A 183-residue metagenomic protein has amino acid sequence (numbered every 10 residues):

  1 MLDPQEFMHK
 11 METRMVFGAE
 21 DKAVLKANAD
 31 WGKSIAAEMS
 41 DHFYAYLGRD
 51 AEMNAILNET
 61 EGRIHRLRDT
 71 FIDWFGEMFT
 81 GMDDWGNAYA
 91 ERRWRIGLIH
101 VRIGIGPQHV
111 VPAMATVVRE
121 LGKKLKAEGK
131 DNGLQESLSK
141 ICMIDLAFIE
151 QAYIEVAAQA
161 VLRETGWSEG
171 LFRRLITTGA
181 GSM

Functional and structural regions predicted by a protein language model:
M1-N54: Basic/polar, acidic-poor N-terminal "presequence/leader" segments that form or can form short amphipathic helices
M1-P4, H9, R14-A19, G76-M183: Long, amphipathic alpha-helical coupling/dimerization segments that relay conformational signals between
M15-A19, D41, N54-I64, D83-A88: Short N-terminal helix-initiation segments at or just after the protein's N-terminus
K26, D30, S34, G62-H65 (+2 more regions): Charge-dense, low-complexity intrinsically disordered segments
I35, M39-F43, L67-F71, H109 (+2 more regions): Residue-level detector of well-ordered alpha-helical segments, enriched for hydrophobic/aromatic packing positions
F43, G48-F79: Structured interaction and signal-relay segments at domain junctions
